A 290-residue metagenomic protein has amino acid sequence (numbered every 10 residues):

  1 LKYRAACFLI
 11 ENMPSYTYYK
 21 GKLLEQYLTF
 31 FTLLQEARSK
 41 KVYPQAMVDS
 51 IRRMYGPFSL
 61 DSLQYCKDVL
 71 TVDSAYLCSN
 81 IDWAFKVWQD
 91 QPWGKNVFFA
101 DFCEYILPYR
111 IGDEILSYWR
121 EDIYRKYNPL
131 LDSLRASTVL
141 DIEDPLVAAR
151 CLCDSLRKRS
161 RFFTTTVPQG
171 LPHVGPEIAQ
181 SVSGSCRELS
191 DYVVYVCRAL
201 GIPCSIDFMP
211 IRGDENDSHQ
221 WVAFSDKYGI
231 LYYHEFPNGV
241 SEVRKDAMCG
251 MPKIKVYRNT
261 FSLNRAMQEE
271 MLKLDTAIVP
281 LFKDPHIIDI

Functional and structural regions predicted by a protein language model:
L1-L146, A199, Y228, K253-I290: N-terminal accessory/pre-domain segments preceding catalytic cores
Y76-S79, L152, L156: Extended, compositionally biased low-complexity polar/Lys-Gly-rich tracts and adjacent boundary/linker regions are
V139-S155, T165-P176, V182, R187-M271 (+1 more regions): Hydrophobic/aromatic-rich core segments of domains that either
